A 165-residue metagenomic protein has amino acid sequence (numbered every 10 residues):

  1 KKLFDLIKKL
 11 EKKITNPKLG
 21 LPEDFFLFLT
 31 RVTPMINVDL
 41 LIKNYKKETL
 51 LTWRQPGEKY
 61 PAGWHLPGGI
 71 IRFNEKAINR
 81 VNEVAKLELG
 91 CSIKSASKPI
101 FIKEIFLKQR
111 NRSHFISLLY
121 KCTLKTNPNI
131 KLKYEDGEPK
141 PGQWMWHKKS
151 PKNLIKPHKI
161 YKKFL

Functional and structural regions predicted by a protein language model:
K2-D39: Acidic, metal-coordinating catalytic segment for phosphate/diphosphate chemistry, firing primarily on the Nudix
D24-T49, A96, S117-C122: Conserved N-terminal beta-strand and adjoining loop/helix that marks the start of the Nudix/MutT-like hydrolase domain
T30-P34, I71-E75, R110: Short, solvent-exposed loop/helix junctions and linker helices that flank or host conserved functional motifs
P34, R112-I116, E138: A short, structural micro-pattern
N44-K47, Q55, T123-N129, S150: Short loop segments at secondary-structure junctions
E48-E88: Conserved Nudix-box catalytic region and its N-terminal flanking loop in Nudix hydrolases and closely related
G90-P128: Active-site segment of metal-dependent pyrophosphate-handling enzymes, primarily the Nudix hydrolase catalytic core
L119-K121, N129-L165: NUDIX/MutT-family hydrolases
